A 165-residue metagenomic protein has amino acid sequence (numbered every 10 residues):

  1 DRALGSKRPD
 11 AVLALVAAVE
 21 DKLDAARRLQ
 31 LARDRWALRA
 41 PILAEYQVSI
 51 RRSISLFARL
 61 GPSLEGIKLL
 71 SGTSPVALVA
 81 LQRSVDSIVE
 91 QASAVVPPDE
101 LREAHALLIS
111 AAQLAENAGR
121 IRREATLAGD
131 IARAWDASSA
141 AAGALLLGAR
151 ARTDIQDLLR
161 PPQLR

Functional and structural regions predicted by a protein language model:
G5-Q91, E103, L107, A111-R165: C-terminal amphipathic alpha-helix
